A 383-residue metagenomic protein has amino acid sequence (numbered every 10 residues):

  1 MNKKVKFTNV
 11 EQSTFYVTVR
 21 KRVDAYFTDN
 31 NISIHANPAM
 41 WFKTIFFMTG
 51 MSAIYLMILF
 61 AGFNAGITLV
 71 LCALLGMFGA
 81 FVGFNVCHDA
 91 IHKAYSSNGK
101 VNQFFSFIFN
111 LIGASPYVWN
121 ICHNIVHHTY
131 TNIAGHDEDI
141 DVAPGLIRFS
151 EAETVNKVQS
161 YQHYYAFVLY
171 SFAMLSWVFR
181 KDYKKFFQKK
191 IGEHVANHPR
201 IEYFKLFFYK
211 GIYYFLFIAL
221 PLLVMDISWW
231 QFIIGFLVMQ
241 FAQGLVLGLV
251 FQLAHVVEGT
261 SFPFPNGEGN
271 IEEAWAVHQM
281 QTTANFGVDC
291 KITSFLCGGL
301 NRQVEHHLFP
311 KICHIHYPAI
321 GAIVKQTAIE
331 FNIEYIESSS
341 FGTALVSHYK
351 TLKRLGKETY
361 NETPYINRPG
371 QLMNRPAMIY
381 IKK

Functional and structural regions predicted by a protein language model:
M1-F15, P369-K383: Transit-peptide-like, low-complexity N-terminal presequences and other terminal intrinsically disordered regions
N2-Y26, F172-Q188: Short, charged cytosolic
V5-T14, N31-I34, I112-P116: Short intracellular "coupling" helices and adjacent cytoplasmic loop segments at the cytosolic face of multi-pass
F7, T28-P38, E193-R200: Short juxtamembrane and helix-loop transition motifs at transmembrane-helix boundaries in membrane proteins
H35-G83, N110-A114, H163-L175, H198-V250: Alpha-helical bilayer-embedded segments of polytopic membrane proteins, i.e., transmembrane/intramembrane helices
L74-H198, G267-Y360: Membrane-embedded catalytic scaffold of the fatty acid hydroxylase/desaturase
V238-Q252, V256-V257, V324-E334: C-terminal, active-site-flanking charged/polar segments
F251-W275: C-terminal, non-catalytic macromolecule-binding modules
